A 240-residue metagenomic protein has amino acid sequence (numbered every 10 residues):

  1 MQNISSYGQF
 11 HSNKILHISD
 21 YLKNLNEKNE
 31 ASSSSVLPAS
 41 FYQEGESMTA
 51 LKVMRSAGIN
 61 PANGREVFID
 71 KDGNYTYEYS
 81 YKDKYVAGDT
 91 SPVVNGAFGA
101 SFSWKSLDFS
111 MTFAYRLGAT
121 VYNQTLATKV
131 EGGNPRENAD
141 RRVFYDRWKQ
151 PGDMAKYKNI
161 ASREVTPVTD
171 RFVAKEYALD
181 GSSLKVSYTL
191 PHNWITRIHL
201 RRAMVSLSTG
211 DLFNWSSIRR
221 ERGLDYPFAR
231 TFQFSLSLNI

Functional and structural regions predicted by a protein language model:
M1-T90: Conserved small-residue
Q2, S106-M111, N193-T196, F232: Repeated loop/turn-to-beta-strand initiation elements of outer-membrane beta-barrel proteins
I4-S6, M111, V205-L207, L236: Membrane-embedded beta-strand positions of outer-membrane beta-barrel proteins
G8-K14, W104-S106, Y115-A119, S183 (+3 more regions): Transmembrane beta-strands of outer-membrane beta-barrel pores
N13-S33, G118-R147, W215-E221: Outer-membrane beta-barrel and related beta-rich outer-membrane complex signature in Gram-negative bacteria
K28-N60, D140, F144-D153, T166 (+1 more regions): C-terminal beta-signal and terminal closure region of outer-membrane beta-barrel proteins
P61, R116-M204, T209: Extracytoplasmic gating/loop element in the C-terminal half of outer-membrane beta-barrel translocons and assembly
P92-G96, Y177-S182, F228-F232: Residues that define the transmembrane beta-barrel architecture of outer-membrane proteins
